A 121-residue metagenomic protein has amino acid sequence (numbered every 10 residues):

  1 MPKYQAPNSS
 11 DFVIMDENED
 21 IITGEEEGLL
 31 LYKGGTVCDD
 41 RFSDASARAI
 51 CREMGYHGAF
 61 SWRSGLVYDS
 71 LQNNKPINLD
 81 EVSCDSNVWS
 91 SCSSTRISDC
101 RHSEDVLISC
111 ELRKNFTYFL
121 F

Functional and structural regions predicted by a protein language model:
M1-F121: Intrinsic disorder and flexible/low-complexity segments
